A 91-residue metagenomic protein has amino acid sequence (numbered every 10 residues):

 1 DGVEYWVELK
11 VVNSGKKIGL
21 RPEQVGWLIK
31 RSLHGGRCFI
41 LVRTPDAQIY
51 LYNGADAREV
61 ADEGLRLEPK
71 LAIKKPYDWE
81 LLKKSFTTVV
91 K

Functional and structural regions predicted by a protein language model:
D1-S14: Conserved catalytic cores of phosphodiester-cleaving nucleases, focusing on short active-site segments
Y5, Y50-Y52, Y77: Sequence-level detector for tyrosine residue identity
V12-R31: Mg2+/Mn2+-dependent nuclease catalytic core
P22, A47, A72-K74: Alpha-helical structural elements
I29-R58: Nucleic-acid nuclease catalytic cores
A55-K91: Helix-rich interaction surfaces within compact, conserved domain-sized segments that mediate assembly or partner
